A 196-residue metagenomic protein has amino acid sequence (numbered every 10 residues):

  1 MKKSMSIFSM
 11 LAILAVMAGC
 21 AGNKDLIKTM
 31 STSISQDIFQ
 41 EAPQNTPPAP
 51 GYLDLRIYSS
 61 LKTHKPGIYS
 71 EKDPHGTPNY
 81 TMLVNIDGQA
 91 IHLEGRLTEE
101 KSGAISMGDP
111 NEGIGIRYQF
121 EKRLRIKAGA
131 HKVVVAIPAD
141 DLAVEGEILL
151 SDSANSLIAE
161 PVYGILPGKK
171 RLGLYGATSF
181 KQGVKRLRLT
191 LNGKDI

Functional and structural regions predicted by a protein language model:
M1-F8: Bacterial N-terminal signal peptides that target proteins for export
S9-I13: Hydrophobic helical h-region of N-terminal Sec-dependent signal peptides in bacterial secretory/periplasmic proteins
M17-G19: C-terminal motif of bacterial Sec signal peptides marking the signal peptidase cleavage site
A21-A128, K132-I196: Short loop/turn and low-complexity linker motifs enriched in small/turn-promoting residues
